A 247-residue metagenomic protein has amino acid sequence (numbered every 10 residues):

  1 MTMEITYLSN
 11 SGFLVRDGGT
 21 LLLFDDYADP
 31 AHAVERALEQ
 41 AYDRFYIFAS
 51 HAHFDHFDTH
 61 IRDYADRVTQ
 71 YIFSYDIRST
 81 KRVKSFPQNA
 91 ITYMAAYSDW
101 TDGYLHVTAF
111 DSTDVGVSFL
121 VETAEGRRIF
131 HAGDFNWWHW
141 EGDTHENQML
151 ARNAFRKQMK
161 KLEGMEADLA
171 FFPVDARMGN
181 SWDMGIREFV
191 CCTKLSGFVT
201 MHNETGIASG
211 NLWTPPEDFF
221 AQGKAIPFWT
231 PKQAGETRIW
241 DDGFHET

Functional and structural regions predicted by a protein language model:
E4, T20-L21, H106, G126-F130: Residues that mark the start of a beta-strand
T6-N10, V83-W100, K161, W182-T247: Binuclear metal-ion centers of metallo-dependent hydrolases, dominated by the metallo-beta-lactamase
G12-A52, T59-D63, F135-G164: Pre-active-site segment of Zn-dependent metallo-hydrolases
V15-G18, D102, V121-E125: Active-site beta-strand termini and strand-to-loop segments that position acidic
L23-Y27, D43-F57, Y71-D76, F130-D134 (+4 more regions): Active-site neighborhood of phospho(di)ester-bond hydrolases with catalytic His/Asp-centered motifs
D29-H32, A52-F57, I77-R82, A96-W100 (+4 more regions): Active-site environment of divalent metal-dependent phosphoester hydrolases
E35-D99: Active-site HxH/HxHxD metal-binding segment of metal-dependent hydrolases
T113-C191: Active-site-proximal loop/helix segments of hydrolase catalytic cores
